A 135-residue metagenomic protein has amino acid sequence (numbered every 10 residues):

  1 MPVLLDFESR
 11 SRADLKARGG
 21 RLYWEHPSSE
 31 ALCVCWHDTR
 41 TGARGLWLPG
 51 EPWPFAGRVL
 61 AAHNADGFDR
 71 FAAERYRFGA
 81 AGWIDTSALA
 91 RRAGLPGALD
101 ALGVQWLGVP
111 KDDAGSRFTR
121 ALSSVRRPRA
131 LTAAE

Functional and structural regions predicted by a protein language model:
M1-K16, P52: Long, highly charged low-complexity segments
L5-R10, G19, H37, G82: Catalytic phosphate/metal-binding cores of nucleic-acid and nucleotide-processing enzymes, i.e., regions that mediate
F7-A13, L22-W24, N64: Ser/Thr-glycine-rich phosphate-binding loops at phosphate-binding pockets of nucleotides, nucleotide cofactors
D14-G19, L46: Short, glycine/acidic-enriched capping/hinge loops at junctions between secondary-structure elements
A17-L22, Y76-F78: Short secondary-structure boundary/capping segments
H26-W47, G57-E135: Active-site-proximal helix-loop-helix substrate-binding element of RNase H-like nuclease domains
